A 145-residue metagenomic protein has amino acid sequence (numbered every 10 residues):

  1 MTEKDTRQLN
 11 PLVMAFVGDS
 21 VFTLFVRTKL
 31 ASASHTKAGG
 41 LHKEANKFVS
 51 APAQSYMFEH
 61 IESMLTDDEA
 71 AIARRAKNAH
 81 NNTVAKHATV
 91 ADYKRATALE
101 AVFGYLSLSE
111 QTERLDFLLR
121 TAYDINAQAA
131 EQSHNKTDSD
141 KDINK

Functional and structural regions predicted by a protein language model:
M1-K145: Double-stranded RNA-binding/processing signature
